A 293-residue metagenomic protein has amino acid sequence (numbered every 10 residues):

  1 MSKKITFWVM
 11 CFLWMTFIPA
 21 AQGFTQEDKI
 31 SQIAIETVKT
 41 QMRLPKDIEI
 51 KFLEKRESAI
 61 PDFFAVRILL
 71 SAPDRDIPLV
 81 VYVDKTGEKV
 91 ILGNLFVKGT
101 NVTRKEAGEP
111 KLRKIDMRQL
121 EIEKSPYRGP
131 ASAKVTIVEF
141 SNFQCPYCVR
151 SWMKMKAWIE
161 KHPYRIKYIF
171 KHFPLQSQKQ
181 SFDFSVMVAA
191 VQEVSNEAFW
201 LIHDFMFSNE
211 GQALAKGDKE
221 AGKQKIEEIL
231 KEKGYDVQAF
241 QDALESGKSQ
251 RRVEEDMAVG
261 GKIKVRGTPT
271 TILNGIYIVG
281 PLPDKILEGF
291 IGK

Functional and structural regions predicted by a protein language model:
M1-V9: Bacterial N-terminal signal peptides that target proteins for export
F7, W14, A20-K114: N-terminal targeting signals for export/organelle localization
F24-T37, Q41, R67, I77 (+2 more regions): Cysteine-centric redox/oxidoreductase cores and disulfide-bonded domains
M117-V135, E160: A short beta-strand-turn-helix
P130-P146, Y168-H172: Short active-site neighborhood of thiol/selenol oxidoreductases, capturing the structured segment around
T136, F143-R150, A189, T270: C-type cytochrome heme c attachment motif
S141, Y147-H162: Typically the conserved alpha-helix immediately C-terminal to a functionally engaged Cys/Sec in thioredoxin-like
I159-Y168, S177: Active-site machinery of serine-nucleophile hydrolases
